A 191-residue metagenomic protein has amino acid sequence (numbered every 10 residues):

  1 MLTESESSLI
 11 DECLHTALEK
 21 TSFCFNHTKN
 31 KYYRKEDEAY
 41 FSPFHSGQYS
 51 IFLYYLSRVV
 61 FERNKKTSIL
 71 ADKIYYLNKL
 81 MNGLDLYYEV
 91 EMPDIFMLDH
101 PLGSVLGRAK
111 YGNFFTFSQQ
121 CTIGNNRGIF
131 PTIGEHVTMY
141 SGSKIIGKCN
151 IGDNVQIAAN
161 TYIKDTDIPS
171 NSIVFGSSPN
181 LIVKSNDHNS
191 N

Functional and structural regions predicted by a protein language model:
M1-N82, N189-N191: Terminal amphipathic alpha-helical/low-complexity segments used for targeting or macromolecular assembly
R34, K66, K164, L181-I182: General structural signal for secondary-structure boundaries
L80-L181: Structural signal for interior beta-strand "rungs" in well-ordered beta-sheet cores of soluble enzyme domains
P179-I182, D187-N191: Acidic, carboxylate-rich catalytic segments that either coordinate divalent cations
